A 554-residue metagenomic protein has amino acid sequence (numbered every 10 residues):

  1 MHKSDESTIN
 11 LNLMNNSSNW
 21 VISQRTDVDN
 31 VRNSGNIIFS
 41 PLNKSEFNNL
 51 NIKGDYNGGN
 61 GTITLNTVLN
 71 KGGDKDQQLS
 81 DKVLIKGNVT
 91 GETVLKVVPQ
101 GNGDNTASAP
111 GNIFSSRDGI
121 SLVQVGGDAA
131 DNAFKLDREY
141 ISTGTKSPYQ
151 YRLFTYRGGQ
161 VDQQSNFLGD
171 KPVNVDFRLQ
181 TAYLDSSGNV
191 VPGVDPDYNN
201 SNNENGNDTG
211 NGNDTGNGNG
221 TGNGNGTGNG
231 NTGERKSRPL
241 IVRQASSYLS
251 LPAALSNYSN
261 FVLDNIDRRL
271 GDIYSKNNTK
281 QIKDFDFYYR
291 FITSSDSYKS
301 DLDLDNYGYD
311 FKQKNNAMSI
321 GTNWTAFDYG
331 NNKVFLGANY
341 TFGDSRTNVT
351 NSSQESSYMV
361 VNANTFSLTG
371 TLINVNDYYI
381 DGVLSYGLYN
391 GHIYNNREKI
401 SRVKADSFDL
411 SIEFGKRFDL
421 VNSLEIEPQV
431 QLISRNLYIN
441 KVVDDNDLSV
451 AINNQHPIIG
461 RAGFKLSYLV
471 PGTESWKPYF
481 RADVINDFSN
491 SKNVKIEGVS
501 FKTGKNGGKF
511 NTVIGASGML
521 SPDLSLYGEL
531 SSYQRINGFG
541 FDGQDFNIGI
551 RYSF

Functional and structural regions predicted by a protein language model:
M1-N88, E92, V98, D104-T181 (+1 more regions): Extracellular beta-solenoid/beta-roll
M14, T26, R32-G35, L50 (+10 more regions): Residue-level detector of intrinsically disordered/flexible regions characterized by low predicted structural confidence
V21-D27, I38, R235, Q244 (+2 more regions): Membrane translocator/pore-forming domains, dominated by Gram-negative outer-membrane beta-barrels
D27, L79-V83, V97-F114, G193-D197 (+6 more regions): Composition- and surface-driven signal marking solvent-exposed, interaction-prone regions in large proteins
S80-K82, R268-S275, I320-W324: Short alpha-helical segments and helix-capping/turn motifs at coil-helix boundaries
A107-G126, A130-F311: Interface/linker segment at the passenger-translocator junction of Type V secretion outer-membrane proteins
